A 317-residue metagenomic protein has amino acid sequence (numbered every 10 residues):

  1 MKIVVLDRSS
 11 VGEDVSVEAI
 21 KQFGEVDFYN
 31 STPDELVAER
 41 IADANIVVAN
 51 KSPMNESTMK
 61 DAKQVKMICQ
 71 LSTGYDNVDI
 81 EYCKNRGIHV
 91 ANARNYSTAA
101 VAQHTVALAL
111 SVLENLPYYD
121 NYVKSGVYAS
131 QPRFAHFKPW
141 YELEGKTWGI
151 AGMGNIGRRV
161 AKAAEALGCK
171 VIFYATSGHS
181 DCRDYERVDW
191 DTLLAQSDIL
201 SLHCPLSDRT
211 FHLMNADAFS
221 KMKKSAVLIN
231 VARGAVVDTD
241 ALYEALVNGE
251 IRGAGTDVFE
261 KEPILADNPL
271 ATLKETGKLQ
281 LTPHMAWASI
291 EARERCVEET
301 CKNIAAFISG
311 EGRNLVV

Functional and structural regions predicted by a protein language model:
M1-A91, A195, N215-D217: An N-terminal-biased, well-structured beta-alpha scaffold segment characteristic of Rossmann-like dinucleotide-binding
D27-T32, A49-N50, G126-F134, S180-R187 (+4 more regions): Short gly/ser/thr-rich secondary-structure transition/capping motifs
I46, M67, I199, V227 (+2 more regions): Short, Asp-centered acidic motifs that coordinate Mg2+ and/or phosphate in catalytic or ligand-binding sites
S52, T73, D198, C204-L206 (+2 more regions): Short glycine-/small-residue-rich Rossmann-like dinucleotide-binding loops
M59, K63-M67, V78-V90, L202 (+1 more regions): Beta-strand-loop-alpha-helix segment that lines the small-molecule cofactor/substrate pocket of alpha/beta enzymes
R94-T147: Phosphate-binding beta-alpha-beta segment of Rossmann-like dinucleotide-binding domains, i.e., the NAD(P)
A135-K224: Rossmann-like dinucleotide/phosphate-binding beta-alpha-beta segment
S225, V231-V317: Rossmann-like dinucleotide-binding domain for NAD(H)/NADP(H)
